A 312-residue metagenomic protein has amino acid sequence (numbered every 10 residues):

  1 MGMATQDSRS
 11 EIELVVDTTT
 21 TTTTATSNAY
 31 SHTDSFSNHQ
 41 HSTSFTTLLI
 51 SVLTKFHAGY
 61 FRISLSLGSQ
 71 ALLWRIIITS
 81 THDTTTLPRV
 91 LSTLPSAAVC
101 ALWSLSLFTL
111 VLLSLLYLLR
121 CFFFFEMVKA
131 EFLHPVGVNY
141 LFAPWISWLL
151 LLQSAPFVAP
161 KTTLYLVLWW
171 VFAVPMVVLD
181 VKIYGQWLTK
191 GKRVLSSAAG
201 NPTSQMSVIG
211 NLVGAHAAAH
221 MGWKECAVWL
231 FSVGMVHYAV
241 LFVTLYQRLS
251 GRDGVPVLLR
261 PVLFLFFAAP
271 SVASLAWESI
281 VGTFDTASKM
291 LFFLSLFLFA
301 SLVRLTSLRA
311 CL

Functional and structural regions predicted by a protein language model:
G2-L115: N-terminal signal-anchor module of multipass membrane proteins
H41-I76, V99, W103-S106, E126-Q153 (+6 more regions): Juxtamembrane helix-loop boundaries in multi-pass membrane proteins
W74, S114-L118, A218, W277: Alpha-helical membrane-inserting segments
I77-A97, A155-L164, A217-V228, E278-A287: Helix-coil boundary and interhelical linker segments in multi-pass alpha-helical membrane proteins
L105-C121, P175-Y184: Central hydrophobic cores of alpha-helical transmembrane segments in multi-pass inner-membrane proteins across all
V158, Y184-W187, A219-E225, Y238-L249: Secondary-structure boundary elements
A173-K182, G234-T244, L294-V303: Alpha-helical transmembrane segments and their membrane-interface exit regions
H216, V240-L249, V272-V281, L298-C311: Alpha-helical transmembrane segments in multipass membrane proteins, preferentially the mid-helix core
